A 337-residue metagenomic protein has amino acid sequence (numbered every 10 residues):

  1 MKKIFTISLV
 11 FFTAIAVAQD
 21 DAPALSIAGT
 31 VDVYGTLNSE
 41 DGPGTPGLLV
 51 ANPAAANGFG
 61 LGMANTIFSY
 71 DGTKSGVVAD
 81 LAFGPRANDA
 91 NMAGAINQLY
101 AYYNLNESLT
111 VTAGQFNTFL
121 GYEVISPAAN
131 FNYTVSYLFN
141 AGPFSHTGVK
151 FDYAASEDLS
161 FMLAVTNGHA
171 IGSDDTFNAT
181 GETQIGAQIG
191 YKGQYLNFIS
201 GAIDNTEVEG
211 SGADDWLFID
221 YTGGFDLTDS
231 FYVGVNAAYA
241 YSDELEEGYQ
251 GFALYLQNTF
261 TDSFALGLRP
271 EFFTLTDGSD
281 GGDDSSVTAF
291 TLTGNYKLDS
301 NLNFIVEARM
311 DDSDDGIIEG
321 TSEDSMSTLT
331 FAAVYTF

Functional and structural regions predicted by a protein language model:
M1-A24: Cleavable N-terminal export/targeting peptides
K3-I4, F116, P270: Hydrophobic alpha-helical segments, especially transmembrane helices and their immediate juxtamembrane helical caps
A14, Y34, G84, T118 (+4 more regions): Short coil/turn motifs at secondary-structure junctions
D21-P43, L48-I171, A179-G181, I189-L196 (+2 more regions): Outer membrane beta-barrel
L49-A54, A87-M92, L99, V124 (+1 more regions): Outer-membrane beta-barrel pore domains
P143, F177-Q184, Q188, S211-F218: Short, contiguous, pocket-lining structural segments that sit at or immediately flank catalytic/ligand-binding sites
I171-A179, Q188, E319-M326: C-terminal/domain-terminus segments
